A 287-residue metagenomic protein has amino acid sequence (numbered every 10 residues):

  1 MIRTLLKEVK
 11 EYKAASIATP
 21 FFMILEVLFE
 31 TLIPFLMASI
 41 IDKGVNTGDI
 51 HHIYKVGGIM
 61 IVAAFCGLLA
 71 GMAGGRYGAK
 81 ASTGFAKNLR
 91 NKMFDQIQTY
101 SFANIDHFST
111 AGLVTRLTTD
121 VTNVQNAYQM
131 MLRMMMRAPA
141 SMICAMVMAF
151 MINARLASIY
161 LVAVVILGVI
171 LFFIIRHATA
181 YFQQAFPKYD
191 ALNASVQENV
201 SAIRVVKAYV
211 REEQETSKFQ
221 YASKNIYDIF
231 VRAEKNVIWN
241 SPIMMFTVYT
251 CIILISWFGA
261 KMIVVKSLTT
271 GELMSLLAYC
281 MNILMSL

Functional and structural regions predicted by a protein language model:
M1-E30, M37, V45-I59, C66 (+11 more regions): Membrane-integrated ABC transporters
E11, A15-L28, L69, M130-Q184 (+1 more regions): Transmembrane helices of ABC transporter permease
E11-A14, Y77, T99-A103, T119-L132 (+4 more regions): An intracellular "coupling" helix at the cytosolic face of ABC transporter transmembrane type-1 domains
T19-F22, V56-A63, R137, Y160-A163 (+3 more regions): Hydrophobic alpha-helical transmembrane segments of polytopic
L25-F29, I33, I61, F65-S82 (+5 more regions): Hydrophobic alpha-helical membrane-associated segments
L36-I40, Y77, Q96, V147 (+3 more regions): A residue-level signal for alpha-helical anchor/packing sites in multi-pass solute transporters
D49-I53, M148-V162, R232-L287: Helix-loop-helix
F102, H107, A154, A208-R211 (+2 more regions): Short, conserved catalytic or interaction motifs in soluble domains
